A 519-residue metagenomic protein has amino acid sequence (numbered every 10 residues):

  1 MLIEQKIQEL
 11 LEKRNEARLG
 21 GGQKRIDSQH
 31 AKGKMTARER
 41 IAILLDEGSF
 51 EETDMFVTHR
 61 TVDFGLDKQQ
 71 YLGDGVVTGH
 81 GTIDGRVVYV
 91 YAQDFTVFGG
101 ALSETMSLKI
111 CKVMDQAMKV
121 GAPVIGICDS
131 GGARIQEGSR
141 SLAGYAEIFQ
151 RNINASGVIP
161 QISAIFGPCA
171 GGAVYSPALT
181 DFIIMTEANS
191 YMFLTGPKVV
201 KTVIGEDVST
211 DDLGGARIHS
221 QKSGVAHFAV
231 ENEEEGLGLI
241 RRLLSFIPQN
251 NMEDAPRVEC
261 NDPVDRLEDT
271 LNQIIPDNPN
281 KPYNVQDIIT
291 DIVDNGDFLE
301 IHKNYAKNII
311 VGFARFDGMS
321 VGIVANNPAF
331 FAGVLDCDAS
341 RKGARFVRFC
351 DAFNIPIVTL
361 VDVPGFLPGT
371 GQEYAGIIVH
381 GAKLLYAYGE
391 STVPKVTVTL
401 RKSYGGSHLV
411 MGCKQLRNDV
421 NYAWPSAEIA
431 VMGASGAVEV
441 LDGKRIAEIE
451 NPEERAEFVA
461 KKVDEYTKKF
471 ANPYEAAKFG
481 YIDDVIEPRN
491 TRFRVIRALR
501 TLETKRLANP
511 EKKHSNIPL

Functional and structural regions predicted by a protein language model:
M1-L519: Ligand-binding clefts of soluble mixed alpha/beta catalytic domains
